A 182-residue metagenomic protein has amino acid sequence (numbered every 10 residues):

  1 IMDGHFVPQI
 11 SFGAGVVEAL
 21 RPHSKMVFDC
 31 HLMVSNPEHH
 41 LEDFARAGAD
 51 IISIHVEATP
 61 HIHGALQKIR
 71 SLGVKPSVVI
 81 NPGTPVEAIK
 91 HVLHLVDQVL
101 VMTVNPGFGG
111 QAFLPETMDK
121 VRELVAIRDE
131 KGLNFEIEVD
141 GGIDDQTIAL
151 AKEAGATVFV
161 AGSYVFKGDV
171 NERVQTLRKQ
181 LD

Functional and structural regions predicted by a protein language model:
M2-G4, M33-P37, E57-T59, N81-G83 (+3 more regions): Active-site beta-loop-alpha junctions enriched in small/polar residues
D3-K68: N-terminal active-site wall of soluble small-molecule enzyme domains
G4-S11, G15, P82, K90-R122 (+2 more regions): Glycine/Thr-rich beta-alpha phosphate-binding loop at enzyme active sites
I10-C30, K68-S77, T117-I137, G141 (+1 more regions): Alpha-helix-loop-beta-strand connector modules within alpha/beta enzyme cores
F28-L32, D50-I54, P76-I80, V99-V104 (+2 more regions): Hydrophobic faces of well-ordered beta-strands that scaffold small-molecule active sites in alpha/beta enzyme cores
E38-R46, T84-V96, G141-F159: Catalytic cores of alpha/beta
I52-H61, L100-Q111, A154-V174: Glycine-rich phosphate-binding active-site loops on the catalytic face of alpha/beta enzymes
L133-V139, D144-D182: Alpha/beta catalytic cores of nucleotide-metabolism and tRNA/nucleoside-modifying enzymes
